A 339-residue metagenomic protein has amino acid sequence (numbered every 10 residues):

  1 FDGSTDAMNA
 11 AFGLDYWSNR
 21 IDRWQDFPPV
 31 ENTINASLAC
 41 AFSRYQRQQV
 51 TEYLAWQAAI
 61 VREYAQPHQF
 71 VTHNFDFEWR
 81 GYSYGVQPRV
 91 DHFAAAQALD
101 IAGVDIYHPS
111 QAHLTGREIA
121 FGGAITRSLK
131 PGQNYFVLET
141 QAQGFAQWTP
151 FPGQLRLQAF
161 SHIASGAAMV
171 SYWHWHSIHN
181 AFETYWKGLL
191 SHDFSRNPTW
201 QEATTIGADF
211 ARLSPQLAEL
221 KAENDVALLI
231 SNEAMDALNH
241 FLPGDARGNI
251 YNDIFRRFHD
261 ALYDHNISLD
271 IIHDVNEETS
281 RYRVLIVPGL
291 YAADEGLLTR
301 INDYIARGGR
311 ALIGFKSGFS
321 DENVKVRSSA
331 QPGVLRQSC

Functional and structural regions predicted by a protein language model:
F1-A112, G116-I119: Polysaccharide-binding and catalytic clefts of secreted carbohydrate-active enzymes
W24-F27, A55, P67, A96-C339: Carbohydrate-binding surfaces of carbohydrate-active enzymes
